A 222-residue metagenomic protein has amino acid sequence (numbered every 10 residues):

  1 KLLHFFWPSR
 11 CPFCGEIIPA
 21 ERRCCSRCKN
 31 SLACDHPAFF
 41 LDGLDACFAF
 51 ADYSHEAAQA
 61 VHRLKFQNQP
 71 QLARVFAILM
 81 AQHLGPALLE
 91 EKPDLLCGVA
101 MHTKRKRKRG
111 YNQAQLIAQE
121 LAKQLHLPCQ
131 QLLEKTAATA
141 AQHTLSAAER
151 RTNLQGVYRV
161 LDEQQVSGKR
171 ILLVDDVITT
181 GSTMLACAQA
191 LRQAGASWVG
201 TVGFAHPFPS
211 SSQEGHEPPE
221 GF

Functional and structural regions predicted by a protein language model:
K1-D175, T179-F222: Glycine-rich phosphate/pyrophosphate-handling loop used in enzymes and phosphotransfer proteins
